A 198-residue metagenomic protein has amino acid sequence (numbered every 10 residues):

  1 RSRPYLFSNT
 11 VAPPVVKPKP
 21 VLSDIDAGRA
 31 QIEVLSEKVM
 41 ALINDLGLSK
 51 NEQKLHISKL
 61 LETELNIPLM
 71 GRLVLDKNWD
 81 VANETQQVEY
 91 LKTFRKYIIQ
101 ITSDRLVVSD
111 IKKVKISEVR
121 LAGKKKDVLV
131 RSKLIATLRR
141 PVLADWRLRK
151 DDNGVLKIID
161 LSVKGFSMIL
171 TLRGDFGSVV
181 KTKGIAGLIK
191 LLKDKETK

Functional and structural regions predicted by a protein language model:
R1-D26, K198: Compositionally biased, proline/threonine/alanine/serine-rich low-complexity intrinsically disordered stretches
V21-T102: Early exported N-terminus immediately downstream of N-terminal targeting peptides
N78, A82, V130, I158: Surface-exposed aromatic
W79, K96-Y97, A122, I135-T137 (+1 more regions): Solvent-exposed loop/turn segments at secondary-structure junctions within structured extracellular/periplasmic domains
Q100-V142, K198: Surface-exposed, charged secondary-structure patches
P141-L170: Short beta-strand edge/turn micro-motifs at domain boundaries
D160-K198: Low-complexity, intrinsically disordered terminal/linker segments enriched in charged and Gly/Pro repeats
